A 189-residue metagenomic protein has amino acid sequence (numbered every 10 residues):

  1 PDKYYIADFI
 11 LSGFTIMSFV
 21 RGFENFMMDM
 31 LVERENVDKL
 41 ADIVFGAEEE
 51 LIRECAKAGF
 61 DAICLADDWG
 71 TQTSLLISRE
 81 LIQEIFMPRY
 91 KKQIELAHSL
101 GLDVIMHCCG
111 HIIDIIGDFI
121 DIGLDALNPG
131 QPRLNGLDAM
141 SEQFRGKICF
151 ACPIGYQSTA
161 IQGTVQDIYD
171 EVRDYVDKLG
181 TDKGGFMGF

Functional and structural regions predicted by a protein language model:
P1-F189: Active-site loop segments of alpha/beta catalytic cores
